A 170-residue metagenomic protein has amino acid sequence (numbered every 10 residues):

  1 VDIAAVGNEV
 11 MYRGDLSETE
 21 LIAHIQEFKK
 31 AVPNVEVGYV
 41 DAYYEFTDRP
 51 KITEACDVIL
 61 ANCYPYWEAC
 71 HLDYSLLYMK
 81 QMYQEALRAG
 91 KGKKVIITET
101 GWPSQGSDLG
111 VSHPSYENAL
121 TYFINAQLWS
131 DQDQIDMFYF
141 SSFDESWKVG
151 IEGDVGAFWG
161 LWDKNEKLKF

Functional and structural regions predicted by a protein language model:
V1-F28, P33-N34: Hydrophobic alpha-helical segments and helix pairs
V1-N8, D41-M79, W102-P103: Aromatic- and acid-rich polysaccharide-binding/catalytic face of secreted or lumenal carbohydrate-active enzymes
V6-N8, F28-T47, G92-T100, I135-S146: Aromatic-lined carbohydrate-recognition surfaces of secreted/lumenal glycan-active proteins
Y12-E18, T47-R49, E68-C70, Q105-L109 (+1 more regions): Extracytoplasmic/secreted cell-surface and envelope-processing proteins
L16-A23, D73-Q81, V111-T121: Alpha-helix N-cap and loop-to-helix initiation/capping positions
L21-P33, Y83-K91, Q127, D131: Surface-exposed amphipathic alpha-helices with a cationic face
C63-W67, K91-A119, F143-K148: Active-site clefts of carbohydrate-active enzymes
D108-Y116, W129-F170: Aromatic-rich peripheral "rim/lid" segments of glycoside hydrolase catalytic domains that contact and position glycan
